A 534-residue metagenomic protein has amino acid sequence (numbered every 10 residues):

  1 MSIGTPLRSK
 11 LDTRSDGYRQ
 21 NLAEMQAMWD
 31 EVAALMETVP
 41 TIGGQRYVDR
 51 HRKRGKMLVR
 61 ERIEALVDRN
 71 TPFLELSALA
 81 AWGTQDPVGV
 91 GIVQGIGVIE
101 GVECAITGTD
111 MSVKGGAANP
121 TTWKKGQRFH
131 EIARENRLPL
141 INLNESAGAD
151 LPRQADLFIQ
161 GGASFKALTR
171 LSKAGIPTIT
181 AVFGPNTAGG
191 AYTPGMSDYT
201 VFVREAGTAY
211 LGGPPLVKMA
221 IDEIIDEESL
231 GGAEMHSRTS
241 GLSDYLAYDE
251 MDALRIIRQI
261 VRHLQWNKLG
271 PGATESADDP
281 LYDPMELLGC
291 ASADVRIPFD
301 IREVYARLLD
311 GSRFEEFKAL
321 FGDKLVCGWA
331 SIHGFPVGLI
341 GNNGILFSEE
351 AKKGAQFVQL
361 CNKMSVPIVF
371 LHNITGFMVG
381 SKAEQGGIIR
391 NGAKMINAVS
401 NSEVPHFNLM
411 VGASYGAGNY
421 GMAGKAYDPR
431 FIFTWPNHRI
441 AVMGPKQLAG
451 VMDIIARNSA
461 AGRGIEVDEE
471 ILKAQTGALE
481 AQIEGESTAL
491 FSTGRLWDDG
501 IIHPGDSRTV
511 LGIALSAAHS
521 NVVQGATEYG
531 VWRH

Functional and structural regions predicted by a protein language model:
S2-H534: Ligand-binding clefts of soluble mixed alpha/beta catalytic domains
